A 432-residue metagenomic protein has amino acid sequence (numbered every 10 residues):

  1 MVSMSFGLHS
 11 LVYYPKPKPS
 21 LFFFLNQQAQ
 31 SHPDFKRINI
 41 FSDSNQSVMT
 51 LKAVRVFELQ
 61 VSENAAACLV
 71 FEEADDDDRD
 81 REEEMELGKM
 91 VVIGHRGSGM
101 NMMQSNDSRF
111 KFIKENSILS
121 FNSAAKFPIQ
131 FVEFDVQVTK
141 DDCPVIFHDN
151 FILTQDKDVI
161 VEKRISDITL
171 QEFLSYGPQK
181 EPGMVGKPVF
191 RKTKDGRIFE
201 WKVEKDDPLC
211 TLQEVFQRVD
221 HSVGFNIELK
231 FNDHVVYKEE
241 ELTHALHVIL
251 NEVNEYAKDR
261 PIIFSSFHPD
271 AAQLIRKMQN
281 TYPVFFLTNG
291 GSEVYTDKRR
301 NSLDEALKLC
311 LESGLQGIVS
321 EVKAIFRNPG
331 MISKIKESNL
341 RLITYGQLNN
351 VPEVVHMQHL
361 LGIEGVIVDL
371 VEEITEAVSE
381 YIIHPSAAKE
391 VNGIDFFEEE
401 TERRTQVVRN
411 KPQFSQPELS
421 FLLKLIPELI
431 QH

Functional and structural regions predicted by a protein language model:
V2-H432: Phosphate-group recognition and catalysis centered on beta-loop-alpha active-site segments
